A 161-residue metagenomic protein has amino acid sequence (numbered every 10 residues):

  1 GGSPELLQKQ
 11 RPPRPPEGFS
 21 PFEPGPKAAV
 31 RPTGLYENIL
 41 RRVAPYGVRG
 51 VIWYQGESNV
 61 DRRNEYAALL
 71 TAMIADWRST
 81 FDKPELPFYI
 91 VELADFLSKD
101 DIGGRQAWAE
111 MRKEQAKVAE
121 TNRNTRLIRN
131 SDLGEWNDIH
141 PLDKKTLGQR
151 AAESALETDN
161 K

Functional and structural regions predicted by a protein language model:
G1-K161: Cell-envelope and extracellular/periplasmic
